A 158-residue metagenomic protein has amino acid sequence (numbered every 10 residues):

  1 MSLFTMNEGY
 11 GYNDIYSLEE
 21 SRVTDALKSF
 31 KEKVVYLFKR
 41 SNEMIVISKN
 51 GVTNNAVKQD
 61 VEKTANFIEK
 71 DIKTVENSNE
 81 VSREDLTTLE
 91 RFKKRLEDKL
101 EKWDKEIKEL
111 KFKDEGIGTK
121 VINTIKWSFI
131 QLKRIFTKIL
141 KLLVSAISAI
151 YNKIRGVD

Functional and structural regions predicted by a protein language model:
M1-D25: Short, conserved micro-motifs composed of acidic
L3, S21-V46: Terminal accessory regions that mediate trafficking to/through membranes and regulate activation
Y16, S21, E62, K73 (+3 more regions): Intrinsically disordered, low-complexity regions of eukaryotic proteins
A26-F38, N55-E69: Short amphipathic alpha-helical heptad-repeat segments
L27, V34, F38, D85-D158: Membrane- and interface-active hydrophobic/amphipathic segments that mediate membrane binding, fusion, translocation
V34, S41-M44, I68-V75, W103 (+1 more regions): Non-transmembrane amphipathic alpha-helical segments
E43-K58, T74-L86, K111-E115: Charged, low-complexity interaction regions
